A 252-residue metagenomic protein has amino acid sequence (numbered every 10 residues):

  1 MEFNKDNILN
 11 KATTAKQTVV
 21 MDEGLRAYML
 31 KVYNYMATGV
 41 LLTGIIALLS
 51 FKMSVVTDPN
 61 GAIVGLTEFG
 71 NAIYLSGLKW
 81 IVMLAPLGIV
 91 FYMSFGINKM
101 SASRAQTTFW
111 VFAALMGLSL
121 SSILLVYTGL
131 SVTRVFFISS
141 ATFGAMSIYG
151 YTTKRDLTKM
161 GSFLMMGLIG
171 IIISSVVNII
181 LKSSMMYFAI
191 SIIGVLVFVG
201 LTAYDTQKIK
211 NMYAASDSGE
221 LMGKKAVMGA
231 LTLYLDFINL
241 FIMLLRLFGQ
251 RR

Functional and structural regions predicted by a protein language model:
M1-R252: A hydrophobic alpha-helical transmembrane-helix feature that marks the membrane cores and membrane-interface segments
